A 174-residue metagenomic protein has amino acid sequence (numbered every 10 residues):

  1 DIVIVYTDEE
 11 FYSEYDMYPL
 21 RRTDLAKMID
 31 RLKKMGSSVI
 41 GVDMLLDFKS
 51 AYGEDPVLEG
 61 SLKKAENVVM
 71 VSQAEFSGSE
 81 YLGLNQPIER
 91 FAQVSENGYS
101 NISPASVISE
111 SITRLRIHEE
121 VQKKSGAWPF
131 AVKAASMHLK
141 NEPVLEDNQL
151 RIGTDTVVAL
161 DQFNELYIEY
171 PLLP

Functional and structural regions predicted by a protein language model:
D1, Y167-P174: Short, intrinsically disordered, charge-balanced linker/junction segments flanking boundaries in proteins
D1-F163: Non-transmembrane functional regions of envelope-associated proteins
